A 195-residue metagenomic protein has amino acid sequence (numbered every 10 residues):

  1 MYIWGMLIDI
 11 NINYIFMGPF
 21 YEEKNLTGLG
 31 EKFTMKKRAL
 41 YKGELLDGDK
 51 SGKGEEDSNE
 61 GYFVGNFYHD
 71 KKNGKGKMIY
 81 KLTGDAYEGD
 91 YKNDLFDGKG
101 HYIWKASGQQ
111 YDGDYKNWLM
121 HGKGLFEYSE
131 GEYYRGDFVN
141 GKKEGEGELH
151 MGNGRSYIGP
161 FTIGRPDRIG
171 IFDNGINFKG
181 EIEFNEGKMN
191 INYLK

Functional and structural regions predicted by a protein language model:
M1-K195: Glycine/tyrosine- and acidic-biased, solvent-exposed loop/turn segments at the edges of beta-strands
